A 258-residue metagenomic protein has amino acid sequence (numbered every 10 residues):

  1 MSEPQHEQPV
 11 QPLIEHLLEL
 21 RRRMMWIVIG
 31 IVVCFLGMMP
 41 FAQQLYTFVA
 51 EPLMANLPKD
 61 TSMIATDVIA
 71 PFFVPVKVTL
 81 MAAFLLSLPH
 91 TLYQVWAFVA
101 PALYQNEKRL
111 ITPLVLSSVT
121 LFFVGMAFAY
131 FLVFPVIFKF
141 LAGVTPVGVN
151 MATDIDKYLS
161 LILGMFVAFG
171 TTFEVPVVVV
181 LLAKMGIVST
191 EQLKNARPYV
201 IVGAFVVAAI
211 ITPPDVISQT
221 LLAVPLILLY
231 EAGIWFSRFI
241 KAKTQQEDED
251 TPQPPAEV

Functional and structural regions predicted by a protein language model:
M1-V258: Membrane topogenic/interface segments and analogous intrinsically disordered interaction regions
